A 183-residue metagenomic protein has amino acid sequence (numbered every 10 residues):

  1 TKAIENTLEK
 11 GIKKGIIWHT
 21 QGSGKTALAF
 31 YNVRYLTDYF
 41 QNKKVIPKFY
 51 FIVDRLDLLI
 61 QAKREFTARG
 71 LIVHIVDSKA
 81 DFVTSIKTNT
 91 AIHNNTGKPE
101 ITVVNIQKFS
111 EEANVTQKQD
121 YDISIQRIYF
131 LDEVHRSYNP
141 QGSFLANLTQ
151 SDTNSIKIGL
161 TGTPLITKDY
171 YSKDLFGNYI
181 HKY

Functional and structural regions predicted by a protein language model:
T1-Y183: RecA-like P-loop NTPase motor core of helicase/translocase proteins
